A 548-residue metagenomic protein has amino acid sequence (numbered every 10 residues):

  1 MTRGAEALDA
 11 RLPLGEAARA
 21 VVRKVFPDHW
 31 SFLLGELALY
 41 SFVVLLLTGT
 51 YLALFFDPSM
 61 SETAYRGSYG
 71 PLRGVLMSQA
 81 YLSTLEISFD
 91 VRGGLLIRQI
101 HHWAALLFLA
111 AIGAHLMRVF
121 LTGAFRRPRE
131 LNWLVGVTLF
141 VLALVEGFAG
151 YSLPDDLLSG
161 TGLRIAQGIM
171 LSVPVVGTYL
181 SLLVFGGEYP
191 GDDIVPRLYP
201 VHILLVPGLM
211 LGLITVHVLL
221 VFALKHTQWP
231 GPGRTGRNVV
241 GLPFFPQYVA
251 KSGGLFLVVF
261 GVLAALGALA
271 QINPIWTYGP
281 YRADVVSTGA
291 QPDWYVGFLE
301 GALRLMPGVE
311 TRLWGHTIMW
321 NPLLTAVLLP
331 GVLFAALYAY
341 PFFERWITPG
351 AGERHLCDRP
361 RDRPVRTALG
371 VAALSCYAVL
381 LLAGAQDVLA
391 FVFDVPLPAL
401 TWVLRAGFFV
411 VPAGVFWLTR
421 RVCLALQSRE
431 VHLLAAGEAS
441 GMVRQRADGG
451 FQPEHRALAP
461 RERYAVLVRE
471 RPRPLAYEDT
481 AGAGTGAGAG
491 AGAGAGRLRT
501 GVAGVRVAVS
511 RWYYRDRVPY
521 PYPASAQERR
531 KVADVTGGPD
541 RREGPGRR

Functional and structural regions predicted by a protein language model:
M1-L305, L324-R548: Membrane-embedded alpha-helical bundles that constitute the cytochrome b-like, heme-associated redox core of multi-pass
L305-M319: Membrane-interface amphipathic/re-entrant loop segments adjacent to transmembrane helices in multi-pass membrane
